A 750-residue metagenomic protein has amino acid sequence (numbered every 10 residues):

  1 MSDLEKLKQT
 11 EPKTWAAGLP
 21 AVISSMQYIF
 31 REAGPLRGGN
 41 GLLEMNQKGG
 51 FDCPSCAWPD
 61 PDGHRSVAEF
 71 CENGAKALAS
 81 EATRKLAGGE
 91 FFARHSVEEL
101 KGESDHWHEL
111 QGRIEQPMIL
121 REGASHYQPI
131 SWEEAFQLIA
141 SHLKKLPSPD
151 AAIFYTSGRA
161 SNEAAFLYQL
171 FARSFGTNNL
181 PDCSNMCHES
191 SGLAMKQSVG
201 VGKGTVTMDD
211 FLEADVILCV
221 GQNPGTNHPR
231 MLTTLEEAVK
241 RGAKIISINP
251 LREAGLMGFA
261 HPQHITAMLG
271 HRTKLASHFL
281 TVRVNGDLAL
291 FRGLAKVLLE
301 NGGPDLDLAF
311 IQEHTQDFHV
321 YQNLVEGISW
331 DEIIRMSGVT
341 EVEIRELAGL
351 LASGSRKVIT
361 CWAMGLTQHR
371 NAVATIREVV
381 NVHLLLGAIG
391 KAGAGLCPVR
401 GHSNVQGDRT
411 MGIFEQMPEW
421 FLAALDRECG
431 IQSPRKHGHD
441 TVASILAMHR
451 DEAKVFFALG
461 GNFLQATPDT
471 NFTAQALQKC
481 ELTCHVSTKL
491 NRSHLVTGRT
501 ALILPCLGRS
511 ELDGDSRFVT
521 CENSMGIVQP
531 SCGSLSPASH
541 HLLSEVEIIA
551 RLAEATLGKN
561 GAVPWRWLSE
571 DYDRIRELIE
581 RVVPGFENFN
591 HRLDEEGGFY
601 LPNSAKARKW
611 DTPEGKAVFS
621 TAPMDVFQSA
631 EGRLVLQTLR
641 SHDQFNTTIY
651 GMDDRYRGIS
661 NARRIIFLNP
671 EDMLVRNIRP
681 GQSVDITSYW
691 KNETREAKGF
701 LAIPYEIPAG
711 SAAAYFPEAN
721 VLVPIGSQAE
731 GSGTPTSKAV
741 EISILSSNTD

Functional and structural regions predicted by a protein language model:
M1-G50: Intrinsically disordered, low-structural-confidence terminal and linker regions
S2-V22, G112-R400, D426-K606, N661-K698: Cofactor-pocket helix-loop regions in the catalytic cores of large enzyme subunits
G50-C56: Short cysteine-rich clusters marking metal-coordination/redox-active sites
A79-H126: Low-complexity, highly charged intrinsically disordered N-terminal segments that act as targeting/localization
E103, W107-R121, Q637-I665: Glycine-rich loop/turn
R566-R655: Long, low-complexity segments enriched in small/aliphatic residues
L674-S732: C-terminal structured "cap/appendage" subdomains that terminate the fold
E730-D750: Long, low-complexity intrinsically disordered regions
